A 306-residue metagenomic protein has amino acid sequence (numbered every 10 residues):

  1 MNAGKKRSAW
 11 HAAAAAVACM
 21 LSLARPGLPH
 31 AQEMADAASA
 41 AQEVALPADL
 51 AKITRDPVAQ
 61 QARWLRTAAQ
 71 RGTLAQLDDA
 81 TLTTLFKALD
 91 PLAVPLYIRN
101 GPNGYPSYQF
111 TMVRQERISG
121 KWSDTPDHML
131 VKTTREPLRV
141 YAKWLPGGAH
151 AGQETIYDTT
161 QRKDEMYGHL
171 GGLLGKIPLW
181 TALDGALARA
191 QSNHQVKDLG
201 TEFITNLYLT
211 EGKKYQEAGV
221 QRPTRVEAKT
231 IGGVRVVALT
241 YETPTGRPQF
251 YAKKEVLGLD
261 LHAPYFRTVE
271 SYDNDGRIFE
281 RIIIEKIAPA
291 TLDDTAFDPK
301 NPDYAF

Functional and structural regions predicted by a protein language model:
N2-A14: Bacterial N-terminal signal peptides that target proteins for export
A14-A24: Bacterial N-terminal signal peptides
G27-V113, R117-P126, T134-L138, P146-A149 (+2 more regions): N-terminal leader/targeting segments and the immediate start of mature chains
Q32, A38-A75, H128-F203, G276-E280: An acidic-aromatic
M34, V44, A48, L145-G147 (+2 more regions): Gly/Pro-enriched, hydrophobic low-complexity segments that function as extracytoplasmic propeptides/linkers
G104-S107, K132-R139, Y157-E165, L259-R267 (+1 more regions): Short, solvent-exposed coil/turn segments at beta-strand boundaries
G120-W122, Y141, G152, P178 (+3 more regions): Short acidic, gly/pro-rich beta-turn/loop elements at beta-sheet edges and active-site/ligand-binding grooves
